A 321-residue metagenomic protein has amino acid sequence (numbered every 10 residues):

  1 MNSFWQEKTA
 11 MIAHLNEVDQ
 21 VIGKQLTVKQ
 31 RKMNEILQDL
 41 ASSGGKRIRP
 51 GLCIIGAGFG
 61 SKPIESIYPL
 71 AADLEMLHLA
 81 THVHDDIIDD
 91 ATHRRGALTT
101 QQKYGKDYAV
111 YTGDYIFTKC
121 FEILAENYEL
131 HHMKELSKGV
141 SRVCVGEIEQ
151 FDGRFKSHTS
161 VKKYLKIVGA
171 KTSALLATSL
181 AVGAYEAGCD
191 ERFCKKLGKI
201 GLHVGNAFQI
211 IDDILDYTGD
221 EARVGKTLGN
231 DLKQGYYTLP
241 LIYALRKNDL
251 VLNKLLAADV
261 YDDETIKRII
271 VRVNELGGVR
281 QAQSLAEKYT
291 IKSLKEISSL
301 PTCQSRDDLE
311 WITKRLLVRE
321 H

Functional and structural regions predicted by a protein language model:
M1-H321: All-alpha prenyltransferase/terpene-synthase fold signal
